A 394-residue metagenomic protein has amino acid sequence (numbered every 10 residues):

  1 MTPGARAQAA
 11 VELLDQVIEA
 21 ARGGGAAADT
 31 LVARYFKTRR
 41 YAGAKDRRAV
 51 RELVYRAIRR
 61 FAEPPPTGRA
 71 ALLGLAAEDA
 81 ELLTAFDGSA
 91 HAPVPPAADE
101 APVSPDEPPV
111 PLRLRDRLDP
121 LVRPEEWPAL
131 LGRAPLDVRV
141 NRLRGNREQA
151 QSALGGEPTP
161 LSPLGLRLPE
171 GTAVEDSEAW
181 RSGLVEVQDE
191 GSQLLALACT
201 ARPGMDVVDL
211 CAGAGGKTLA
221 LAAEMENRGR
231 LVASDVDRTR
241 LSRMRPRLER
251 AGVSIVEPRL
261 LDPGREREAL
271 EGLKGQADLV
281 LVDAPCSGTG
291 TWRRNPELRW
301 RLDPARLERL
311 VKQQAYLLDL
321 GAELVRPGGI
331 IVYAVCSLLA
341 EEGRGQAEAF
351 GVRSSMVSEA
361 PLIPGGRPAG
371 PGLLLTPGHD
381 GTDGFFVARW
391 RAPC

Functional and structural regions predicted by a protein language model:
M1-C394: S-adenosylmethionine
